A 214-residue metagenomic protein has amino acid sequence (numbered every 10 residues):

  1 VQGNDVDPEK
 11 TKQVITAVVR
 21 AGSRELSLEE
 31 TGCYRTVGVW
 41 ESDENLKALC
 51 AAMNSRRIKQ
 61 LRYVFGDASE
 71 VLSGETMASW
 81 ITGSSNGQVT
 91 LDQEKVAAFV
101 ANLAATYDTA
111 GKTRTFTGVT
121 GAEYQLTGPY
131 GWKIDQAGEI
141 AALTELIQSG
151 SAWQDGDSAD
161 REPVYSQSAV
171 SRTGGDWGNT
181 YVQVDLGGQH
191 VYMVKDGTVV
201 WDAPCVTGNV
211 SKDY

Functional and structural regions predicted by a protein language model:
V1-Y214: Surface-exposed, secretory/extracytoplasmic low-complexity segments enriched in Ser/Thr/Asn/Gly/Pro
